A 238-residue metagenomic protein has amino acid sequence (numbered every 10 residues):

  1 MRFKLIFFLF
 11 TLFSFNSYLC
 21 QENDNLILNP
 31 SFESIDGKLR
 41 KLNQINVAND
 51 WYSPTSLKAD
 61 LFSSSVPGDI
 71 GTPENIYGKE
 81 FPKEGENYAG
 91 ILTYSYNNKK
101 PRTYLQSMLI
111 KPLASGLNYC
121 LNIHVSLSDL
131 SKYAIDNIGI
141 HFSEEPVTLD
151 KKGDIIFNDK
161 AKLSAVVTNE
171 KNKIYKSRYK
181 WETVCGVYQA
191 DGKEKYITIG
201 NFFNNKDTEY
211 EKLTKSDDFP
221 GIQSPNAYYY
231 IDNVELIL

Functional and structural regions predicted by a protein language model:
M1-I27: Bacterial Sec-dependent N-terminal signal peptides
F15, S128-D129, I231: Short helix-capping and hinge/turn segments at secondary-structure transitions, especially at repeat and domain
Q21-M108, P112-A114, I138, K152-L238: Aromatic (Trp/Tyr/Phe) and Gly/Pro-enriched flexible surface segments
I110, H124-L130, Q189: Solvent-exposed strand-to-loop "edge" motifs in beta-rich extracellular domains
N118-I123: A short tyrosine-centered beta-strand micro-motif
S126-A134, P146-T148: Extended, low-complexity, turn-rich repeat/linker tracts enriched in Gly/Pro/Ser/Thr and Asp/Glu that occur
D136-E144: Conserved positions within compact, well-structured domain cores
